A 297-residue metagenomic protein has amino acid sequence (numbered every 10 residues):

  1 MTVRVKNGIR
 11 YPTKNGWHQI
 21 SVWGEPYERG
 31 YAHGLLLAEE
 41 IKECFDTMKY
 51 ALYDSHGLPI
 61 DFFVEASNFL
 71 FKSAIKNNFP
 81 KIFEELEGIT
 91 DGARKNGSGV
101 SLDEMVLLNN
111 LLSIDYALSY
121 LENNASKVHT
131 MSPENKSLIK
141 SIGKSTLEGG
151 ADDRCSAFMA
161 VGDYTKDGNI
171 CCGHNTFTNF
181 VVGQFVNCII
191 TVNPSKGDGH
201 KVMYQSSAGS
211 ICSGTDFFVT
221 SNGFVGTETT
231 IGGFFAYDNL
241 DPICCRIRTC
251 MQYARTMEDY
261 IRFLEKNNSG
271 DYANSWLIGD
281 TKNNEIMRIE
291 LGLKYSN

Functional and structural regions predicted by a protein language model:
M1-E258, F263-D271, S275-N297: N-terminal mature-domain region immediately after signal-peptide cleavage in secreted/organellar precursors
